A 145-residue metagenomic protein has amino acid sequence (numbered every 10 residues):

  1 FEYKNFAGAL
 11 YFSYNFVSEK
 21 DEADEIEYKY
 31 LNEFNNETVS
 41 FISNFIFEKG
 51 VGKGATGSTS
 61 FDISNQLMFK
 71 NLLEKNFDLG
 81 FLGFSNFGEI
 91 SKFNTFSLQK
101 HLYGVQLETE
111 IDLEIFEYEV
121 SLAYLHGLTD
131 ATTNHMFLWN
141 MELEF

Functional and structural regions predicted by a protein language model:
F1-E22: Hydrophobic alpha-helical segments and helix pairs
Y3-N5, T38-S43, K75-L79, D112-V120: Repeated loop/turn-to-beta-strand initiation elements of outer-membrane beta-barrel proteins
K4-F6, E22-I26, G57-I63, S97-Y103 (+1 more regions): Residues that define the transmembrane beta-barrel architecture of outer-membrane proteins
G8-F12, S43-F45, N65, F77-G83 (+3 more regions): Membrane-embedded beta-strand positions of outer-membrane beta-barrel proteins
F12-S18, N36-T38, F47-V51, G83-E89 (+3 more regions): Transmembrane beta-strands of outer-membrane beta-barrel pores
V17-D21, G52-S58, S91-F96, H126-T132: Outer-membrane beta-barrel domain signature
D21-E89: Detector for outer-membrane/organellar transmembrane beta-barrel domains, recognizing the amphipathic beta-strand
L107-T109, T133-F145: Outer-membrane beta-barrel "beta-signal"
